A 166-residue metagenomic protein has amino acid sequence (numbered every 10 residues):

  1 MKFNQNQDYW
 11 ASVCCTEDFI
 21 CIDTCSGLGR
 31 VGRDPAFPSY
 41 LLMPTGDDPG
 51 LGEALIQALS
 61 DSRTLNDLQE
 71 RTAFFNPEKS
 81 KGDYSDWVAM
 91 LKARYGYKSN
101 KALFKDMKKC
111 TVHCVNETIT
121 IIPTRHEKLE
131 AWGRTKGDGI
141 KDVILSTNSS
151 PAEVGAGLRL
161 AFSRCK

Functional and structural regions predicted by a protein language model:
M1-K2, N76-K79, W87-A89, T124 (+1 more regions): Alpha-helical protein-protein interaction elements
F3-G50, C114-A156, L160: Intrinsically disordered, low-complexity regulatory segments enriched in Ser/Thr/Pro and charged residues
G27-G82: Acidic (E/D-rich), amphipathic helical modules within compact regulatory domains
D61-H113: Negatively charged, low-complexity tracts enriched in Asp/Glu with abundant Ser/Thr
K109-T111, A161-R164: A eukaryote-biased signal for long
